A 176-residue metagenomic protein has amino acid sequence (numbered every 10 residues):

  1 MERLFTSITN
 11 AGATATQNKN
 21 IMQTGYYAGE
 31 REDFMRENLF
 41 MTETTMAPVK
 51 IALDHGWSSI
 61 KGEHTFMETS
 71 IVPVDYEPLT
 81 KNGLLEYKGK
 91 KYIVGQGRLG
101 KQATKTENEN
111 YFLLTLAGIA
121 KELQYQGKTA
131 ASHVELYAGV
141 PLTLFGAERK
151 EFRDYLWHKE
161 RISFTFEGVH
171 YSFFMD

Functional and structural regions predicted by a protein language model:
E2-D176: Nucleotide/phosphate-binding catalytic cleft detector across ATP-hydrolyzing and phosphate-transferring enzymes
